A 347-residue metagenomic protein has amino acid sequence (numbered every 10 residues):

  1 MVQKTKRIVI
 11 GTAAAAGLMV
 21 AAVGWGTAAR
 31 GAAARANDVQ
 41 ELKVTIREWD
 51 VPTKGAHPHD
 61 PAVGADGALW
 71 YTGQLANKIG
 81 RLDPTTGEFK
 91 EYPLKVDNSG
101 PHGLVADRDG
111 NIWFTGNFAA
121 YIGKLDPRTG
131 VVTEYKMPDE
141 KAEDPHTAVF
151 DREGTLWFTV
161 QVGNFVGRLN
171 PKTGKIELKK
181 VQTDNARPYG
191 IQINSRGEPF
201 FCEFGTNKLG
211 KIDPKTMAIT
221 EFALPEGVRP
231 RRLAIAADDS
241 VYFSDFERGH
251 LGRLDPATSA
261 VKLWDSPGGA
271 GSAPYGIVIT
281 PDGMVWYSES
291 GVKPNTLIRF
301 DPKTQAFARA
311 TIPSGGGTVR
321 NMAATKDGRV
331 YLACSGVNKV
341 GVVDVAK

Functional and structural regions predicted by a protein language model:
A13-A22: Bacterial N-terminal signal peptides
A36-G55: A short helix->beta-strand "capping" segment at the edge of beta-propeller domains
R47-V51, K90-P93, T133-M137, K175-V181 (+3 more regions): A short beta-strand motif characteristic of beta-propeller blades
K54-D66, D97-D109, E140-E153, T183-R196 (+4 more regions): Beta-rich, blade/repeat-based domains predominating in secreted/periplasmic proteins but also intracellular
L69-L75, I112-F118, L156-V162, P199-G205 (+3 more regions): Conserved beta-strand positions in repeat-built beta-propeller and related beta-rich domains
K78-R81, A120-K124, N164-R168, K208-K211 (+3 more regions): A short loop-to-beta-strand structural motif that recurs across blades of beta-propeller domains
D83-G87, D126-G130, N170-G174, D213-M217 (+3 more regions): Short loop/turn segments that connect beta-strands within beta-propeller blades
G317-K347: Blade-level signature of beta-propeller repeat domains, shared across WD40, Kelch, NHL, RCC1 and BNR/Asp-box propellers
